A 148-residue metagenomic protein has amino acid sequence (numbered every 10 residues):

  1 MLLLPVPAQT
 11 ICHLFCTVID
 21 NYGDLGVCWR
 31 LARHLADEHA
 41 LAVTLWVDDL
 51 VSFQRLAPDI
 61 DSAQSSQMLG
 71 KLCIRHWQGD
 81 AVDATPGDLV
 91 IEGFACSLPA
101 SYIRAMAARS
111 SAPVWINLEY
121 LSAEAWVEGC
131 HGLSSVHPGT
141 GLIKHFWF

Functional and structural regions predicted by a protein language model:
L2-L89, G93-C96: Glycosyltransferase specificity loop/lid
G23, P99-S101, W126: Short helix/loop capping segments that flank catalytic or ligand/cofactor-binding pockets
L35, M106-R109: Hydrophobic helix-cap positions at the C-terminus of alpha-helices in RecA-like/P-loop ATPase nucleotide-binding cores
R55-S66, Y102-M106, G129-V136: Short, aromatic/basic amphipathic alpha-helical patches
A95-L98, L121-A123: Short beta->alpha connector loops
L98, Y102, K144-W147: Internal, well-ordered alpha-helical segments in soluble enzyme and binding-protein domains
A108-F148: Active-site-proximal region of nucleotide-activated glycan assembly enzymes, centered on histidine/acidic-rich loops
